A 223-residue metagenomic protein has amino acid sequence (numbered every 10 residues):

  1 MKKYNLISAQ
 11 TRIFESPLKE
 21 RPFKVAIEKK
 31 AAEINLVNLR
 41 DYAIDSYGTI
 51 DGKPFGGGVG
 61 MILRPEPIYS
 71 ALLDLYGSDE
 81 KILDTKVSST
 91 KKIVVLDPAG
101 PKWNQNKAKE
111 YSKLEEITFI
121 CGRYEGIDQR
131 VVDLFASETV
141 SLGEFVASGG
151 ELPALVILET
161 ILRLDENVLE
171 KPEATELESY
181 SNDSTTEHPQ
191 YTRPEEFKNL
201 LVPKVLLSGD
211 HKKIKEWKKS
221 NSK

Functional and structural regions predicted by a protein language model:
M1, L83, Q190-K223: SAM-dependent methyltransferases
M1-Y76, K212-I214, K219-N221: N-terminal nucleotide/polyanion-binding subdomain common to many enzyme families
N5-I7, N35-V37, V94, I117-T118 (+1 more regions): Hydrophobic/aromatic beta-strand patches that form the interior of the parallel beta-sheet core in alpha/beta enzyme
R21-V25, K109-K113, L134-F135: Short, solvent-exposed amphipathic alpha-helical segments in soluble enzyme and RNA/protein-processing domains
R40-D45, P101, V146-G149: A short acidic, often aromatic-flanked loop/helix-cap motif at beta-alpha or helix-coil junctions that lines enzyme
I62-C121: S-adenosyl-L-methionine/SAH cofactor-binding core of RNA-modifying enzymes
V131-E170, Y180: Structured adenosyl-cofactor binding patch, chiefly the S-adenosyl-L-methionine
L152, L164-K204: Internal, active-site/partner-interface "lid" segment
